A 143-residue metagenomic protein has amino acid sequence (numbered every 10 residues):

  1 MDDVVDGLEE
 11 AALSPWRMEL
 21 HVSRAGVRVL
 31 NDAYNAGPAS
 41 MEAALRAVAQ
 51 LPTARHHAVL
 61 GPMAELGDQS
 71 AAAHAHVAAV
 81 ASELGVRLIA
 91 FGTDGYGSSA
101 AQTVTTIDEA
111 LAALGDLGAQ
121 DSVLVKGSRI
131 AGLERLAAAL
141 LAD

Functional and structural regions predicted by a protein language model:
M1-D143: ATP-dependent carboxylate-amine ligase
